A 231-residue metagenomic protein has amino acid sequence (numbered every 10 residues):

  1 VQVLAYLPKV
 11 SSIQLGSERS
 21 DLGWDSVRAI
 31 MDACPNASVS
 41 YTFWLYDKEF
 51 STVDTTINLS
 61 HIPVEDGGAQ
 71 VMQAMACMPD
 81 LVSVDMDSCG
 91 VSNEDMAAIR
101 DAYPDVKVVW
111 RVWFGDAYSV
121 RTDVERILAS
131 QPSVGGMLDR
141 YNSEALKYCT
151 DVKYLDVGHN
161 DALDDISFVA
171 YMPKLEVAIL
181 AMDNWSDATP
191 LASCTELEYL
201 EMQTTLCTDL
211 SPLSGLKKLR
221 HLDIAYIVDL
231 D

Functional and structural regions predicted by a protein language model:
V1-L22, D32-E94, D101-P190, E196-P212 (+1 more regions): Concave beta-strand-loop units of leucine-rich repeat
W24-V27, M96: Intrinsic low-complexity tandem-repeat regions in disordered proteins
